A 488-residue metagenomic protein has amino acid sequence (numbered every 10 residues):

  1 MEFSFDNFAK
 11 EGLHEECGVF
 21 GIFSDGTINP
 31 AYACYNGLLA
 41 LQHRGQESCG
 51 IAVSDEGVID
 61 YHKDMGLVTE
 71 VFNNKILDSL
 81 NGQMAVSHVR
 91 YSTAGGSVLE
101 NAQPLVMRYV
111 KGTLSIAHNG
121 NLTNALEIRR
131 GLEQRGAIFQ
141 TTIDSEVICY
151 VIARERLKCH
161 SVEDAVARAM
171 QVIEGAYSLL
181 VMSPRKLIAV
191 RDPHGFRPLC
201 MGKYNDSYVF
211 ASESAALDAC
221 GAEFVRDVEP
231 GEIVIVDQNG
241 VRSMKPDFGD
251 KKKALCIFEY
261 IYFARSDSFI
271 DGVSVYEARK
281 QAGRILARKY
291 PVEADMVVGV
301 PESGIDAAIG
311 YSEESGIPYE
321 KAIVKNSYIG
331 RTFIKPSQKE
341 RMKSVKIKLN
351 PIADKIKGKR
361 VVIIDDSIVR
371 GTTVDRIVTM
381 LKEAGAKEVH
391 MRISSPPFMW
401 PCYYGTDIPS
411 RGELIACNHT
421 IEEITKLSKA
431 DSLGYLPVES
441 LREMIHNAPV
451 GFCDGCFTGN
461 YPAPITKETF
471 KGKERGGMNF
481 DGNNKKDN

Functional and structural regions predicted by a protein language model:
M1-P230, I235-A294, V300, E388 (+1 more regions): Conserved short alpha-helical segments that host acidic/polar catalytic motifs at enzyme active sites
F72, T141, E146-C149, Y319-G330 (+1 more regions): A conserved beta-strand->alpha-helix junction
T93-A94, N124, I188, F196-R197 (+7 more regions): Flexible loop/turn segments at secondary-structure boundaries
A117, M182, V190-R191, G202 (+12 more regions): Generic beta-strand/beta-sheet core signal
A137, K158-C159, P291-D295, E313-E320 (+2 more regions): Secondary-structure transition/capping motifs at alpha-helix termini and the adjoining loop/turn into the next element
R168, A215-A216, E223-F224, V228-E232 (+4 more regions): Phosphate/diphosphate-binding loops
M170, R185-K186, K203, G221-D227 (+1 more regions): PRPP-dependent phosphoribosyltransferase catalytic core
G316-V361, T372, M399-G405: Short, glycine/charge-rich flexible loops or terminal/linker lids adjacent to PRPP-binding catalytic cores
